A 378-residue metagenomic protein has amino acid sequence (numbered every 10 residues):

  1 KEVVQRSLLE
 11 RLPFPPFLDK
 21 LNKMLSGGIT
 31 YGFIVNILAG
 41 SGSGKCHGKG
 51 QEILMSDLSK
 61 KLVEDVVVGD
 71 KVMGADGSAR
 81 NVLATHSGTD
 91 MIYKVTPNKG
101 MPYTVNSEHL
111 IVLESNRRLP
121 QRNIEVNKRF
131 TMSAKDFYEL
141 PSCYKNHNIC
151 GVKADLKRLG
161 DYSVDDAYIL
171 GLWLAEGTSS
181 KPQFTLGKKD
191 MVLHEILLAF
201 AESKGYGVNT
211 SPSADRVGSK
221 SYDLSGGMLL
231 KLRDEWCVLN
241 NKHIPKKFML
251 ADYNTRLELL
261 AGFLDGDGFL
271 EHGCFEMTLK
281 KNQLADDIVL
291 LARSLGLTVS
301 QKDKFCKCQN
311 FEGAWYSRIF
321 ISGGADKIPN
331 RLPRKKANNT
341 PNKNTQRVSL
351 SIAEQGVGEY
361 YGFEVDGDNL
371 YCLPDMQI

Functional and structural regions predicted by a protein language model:
K1-C46: The Walker A/P-loop phosphate-binding site
L8-F14, G205-N209, K327: Proline-centered turn/helix-capping motifs that create local helix->coil transitions or kinks
K23-G27, E52-M55, V238, D265-F269: Conserved helix-loop functional segments at active or binding sites
K45, K49, A285-I288: Extended, hydrophobic alpha-helical segments in both membrane/secreted and soluble proteins
C46-V67: Protein maturation boundaries and topogenic segments
Q51-S56, V72, Y93-P97, R318-I319: A short beta-strand micro-motif
V63, V68-S78, L83-N310, T345-I378: Intein-associated homing endonuclease modules of the LAGLIDADG/DOD-type, together with closely related HINT-family
G313-T340: Polar, glycine-rich mid-to-C-terminal structural blocks that act as macromolecule-binding/assembly scaffolds
